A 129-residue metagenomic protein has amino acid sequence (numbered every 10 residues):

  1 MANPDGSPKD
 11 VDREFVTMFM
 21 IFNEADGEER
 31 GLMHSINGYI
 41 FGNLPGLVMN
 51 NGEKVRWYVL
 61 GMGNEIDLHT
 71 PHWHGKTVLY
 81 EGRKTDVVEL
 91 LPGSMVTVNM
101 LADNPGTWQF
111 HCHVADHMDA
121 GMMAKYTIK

Functional and structural regions predicted by a protein language model:
M1-K129: Copper-binding active sites and cupredoxin-like electron-transfer domains, recognizing His/Cys-rich ligand loops
